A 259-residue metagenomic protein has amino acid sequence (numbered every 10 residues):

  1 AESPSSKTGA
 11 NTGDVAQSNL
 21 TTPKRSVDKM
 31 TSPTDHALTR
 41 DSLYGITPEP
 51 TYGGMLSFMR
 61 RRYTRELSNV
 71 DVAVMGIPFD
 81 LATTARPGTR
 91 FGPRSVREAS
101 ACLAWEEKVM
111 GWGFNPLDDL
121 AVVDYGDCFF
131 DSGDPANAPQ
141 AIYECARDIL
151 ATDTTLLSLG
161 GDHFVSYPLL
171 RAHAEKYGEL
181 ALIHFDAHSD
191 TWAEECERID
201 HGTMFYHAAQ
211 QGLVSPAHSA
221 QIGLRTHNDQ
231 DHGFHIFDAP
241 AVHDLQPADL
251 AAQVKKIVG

Functional and structural regions predicted by a protein language model:
A1-E2, M30: N-terminal acidic, proline/glycine-rich, low-complexity intrinsically disordered segments
E2-T12: Extreme N-terminal basic, low-complexity initiation segments that serve as generic localization/processing leaders
T31-G259: Conserved alpha-helical scaffold segments that buttress catalytic/binding sites
